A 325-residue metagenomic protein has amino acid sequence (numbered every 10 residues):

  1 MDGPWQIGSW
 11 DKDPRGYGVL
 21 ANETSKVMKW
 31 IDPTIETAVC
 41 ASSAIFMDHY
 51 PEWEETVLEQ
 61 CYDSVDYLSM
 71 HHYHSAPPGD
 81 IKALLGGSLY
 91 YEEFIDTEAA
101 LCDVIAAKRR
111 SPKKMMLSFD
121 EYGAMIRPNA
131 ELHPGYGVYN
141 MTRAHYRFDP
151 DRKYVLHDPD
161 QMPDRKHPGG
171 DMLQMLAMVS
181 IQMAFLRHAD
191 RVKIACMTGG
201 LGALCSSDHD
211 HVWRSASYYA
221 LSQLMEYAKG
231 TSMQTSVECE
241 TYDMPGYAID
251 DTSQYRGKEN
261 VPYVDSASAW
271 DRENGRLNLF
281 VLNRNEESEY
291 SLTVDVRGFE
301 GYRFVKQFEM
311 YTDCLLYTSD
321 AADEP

Functional and structural regions predicted by a protein language model:
M1-I35, A41-S43, M47-E55, A76-Y91 (+2 more regions): Active-site cleft segment of glycoside hydrolase catalytic domains centered on the general acid/base Glu
D2-Q6, A44-H49, H74-D80, G123-N129 (+4 more regions): Flexible loop/turn segments at secondary-structure boundaries
T24-V27, I31, T56, Q60 (+7 more regions): Generic, well-ordered alpha-helical scaffold segments in large soluble proteins
S25-D48, I95, A99-G123, I194-T198: Aromatic-lined carbohydrate-recognition surfaces of secreted/lumenal glycan-active proteins
S42-S69, Y122-V138, L204: Substrate-binding cleft/loops of secretory-pathway carbohydrate-active enzymes
F119-V264: Aromatic/acidic polysaccharide-binding cleft in carbohydrate-active enzymes
E259-G301, Q307-M310: Carbohydrate-binding surface patches
Y317-D323: Conserved small/polar residues in nucleotide/adenosyl-binding loops
